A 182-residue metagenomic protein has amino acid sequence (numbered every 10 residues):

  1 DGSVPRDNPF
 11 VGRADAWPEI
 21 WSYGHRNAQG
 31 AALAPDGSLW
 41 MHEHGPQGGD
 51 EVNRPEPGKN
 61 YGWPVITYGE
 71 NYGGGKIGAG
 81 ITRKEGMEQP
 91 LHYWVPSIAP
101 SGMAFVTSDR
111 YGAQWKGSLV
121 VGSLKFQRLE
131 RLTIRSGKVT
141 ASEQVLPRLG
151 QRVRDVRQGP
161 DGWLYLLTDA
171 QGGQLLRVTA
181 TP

Functional and structural regions predicted by a protein language model:
D1-E143, Q151, G173-Q174, V178-T181: Beta-propeller domain segments
D155-P182: Blade-level signature of beta-propeller repeat domains, shared across WD40, Kelch, NHL, RCC1 and BNR/Asp-box propellers
